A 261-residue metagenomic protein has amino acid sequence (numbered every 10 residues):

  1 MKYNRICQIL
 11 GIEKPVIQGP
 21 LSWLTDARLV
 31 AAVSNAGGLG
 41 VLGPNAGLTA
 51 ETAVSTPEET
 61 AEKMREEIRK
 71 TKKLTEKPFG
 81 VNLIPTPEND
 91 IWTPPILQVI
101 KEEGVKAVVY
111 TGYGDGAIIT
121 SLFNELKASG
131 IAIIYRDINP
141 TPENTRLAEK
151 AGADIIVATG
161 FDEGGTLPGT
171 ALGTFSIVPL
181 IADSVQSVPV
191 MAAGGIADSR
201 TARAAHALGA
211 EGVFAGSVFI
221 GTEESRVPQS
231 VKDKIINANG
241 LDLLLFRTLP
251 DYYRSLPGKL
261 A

Functional and structural regions predicted by a protein language model:
M1-V185: Active-site entrance/lid segments in N-terminal catalytic domains of soluble metabolic enzymes
I6-L10, A193, A204: Generic detector of short alpha-helix boundary/capping microenvironments and adjacent low-complexity segments
P87, D162, G195-I196, V218: Acidic, glycine-rich active-site loops and adjacent beta-strand->loop/helix elements that engage anionic groups
R146, L167-T174, V178-M191, A197-A261: Conserved active-site-proximal phosphate/metal-binding subdomains
